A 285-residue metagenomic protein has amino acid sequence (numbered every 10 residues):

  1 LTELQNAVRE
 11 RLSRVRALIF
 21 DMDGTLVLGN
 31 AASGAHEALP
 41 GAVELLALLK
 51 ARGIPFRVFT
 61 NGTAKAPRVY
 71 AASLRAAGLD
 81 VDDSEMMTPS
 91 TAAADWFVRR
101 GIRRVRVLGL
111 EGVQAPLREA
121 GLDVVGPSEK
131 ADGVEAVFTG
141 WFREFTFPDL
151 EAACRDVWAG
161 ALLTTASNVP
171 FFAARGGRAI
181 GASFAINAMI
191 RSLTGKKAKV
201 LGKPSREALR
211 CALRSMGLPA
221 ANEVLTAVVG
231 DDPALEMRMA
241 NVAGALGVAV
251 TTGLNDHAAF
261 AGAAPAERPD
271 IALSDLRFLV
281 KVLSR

Functional and structural regions predicted by a protein language model:
L1-I54, R68-S84, A94-R285: Asp-based, Mg2+/Mn2+-dependent phosphohydrolase catalytic module
P55-F59: Short glycine-rich or small-residue beta-strand-to-loop segments that form or flank ligand, phosphate, metal/Fe-S
G62: Conserved phosphate/oxyanion-binding catalytic-loop motifs
K65: Active-site environment of divalent metal-dependent phosphoester hydrolases
